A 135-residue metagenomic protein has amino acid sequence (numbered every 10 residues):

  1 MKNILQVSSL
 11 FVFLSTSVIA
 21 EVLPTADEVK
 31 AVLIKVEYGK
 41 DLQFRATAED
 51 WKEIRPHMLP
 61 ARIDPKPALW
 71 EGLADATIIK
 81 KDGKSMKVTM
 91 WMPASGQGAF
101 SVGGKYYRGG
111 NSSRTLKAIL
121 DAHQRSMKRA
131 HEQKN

Functional and structural regions predicted by a protein language model:
K2-L10: Sec-dependent signal peptide recognition, specifically the positively charged N-region followed immediately by
S15-S17: N-terminal signal peptide c-region/cleavage motif recognized by signal peptidases
A20-N135: Function-determining sites in protein domains
